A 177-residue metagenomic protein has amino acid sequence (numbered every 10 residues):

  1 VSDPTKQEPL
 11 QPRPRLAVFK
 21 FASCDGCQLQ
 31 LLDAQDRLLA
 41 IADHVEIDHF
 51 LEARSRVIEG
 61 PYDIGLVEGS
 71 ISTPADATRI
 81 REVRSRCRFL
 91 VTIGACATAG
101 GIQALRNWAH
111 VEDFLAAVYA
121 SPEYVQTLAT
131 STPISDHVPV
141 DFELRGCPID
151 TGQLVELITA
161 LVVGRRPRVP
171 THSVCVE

Functional and structural regions predicted by a protein language model:
S2-E177: Iron-sulfur-associated redox domains of electron-transfer enzymes in respiratory and anaerobic energy metabolism
